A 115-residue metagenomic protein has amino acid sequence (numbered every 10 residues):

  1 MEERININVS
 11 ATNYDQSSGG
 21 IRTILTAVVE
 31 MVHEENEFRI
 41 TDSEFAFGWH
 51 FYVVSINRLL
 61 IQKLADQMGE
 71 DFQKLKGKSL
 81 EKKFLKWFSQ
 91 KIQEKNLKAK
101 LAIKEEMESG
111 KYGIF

Functional and structural regions predicted by a protein language model:
M1-S17: Short glycine-/aliphatic-rich beta-strand segments at the starts of folded cytosolic domains
N8-T12, T41, S55-N57, A102-K104: A structural detector for beta-sheet-dominated domains
Y14-F38: Short amphipathic alpha-helix segments
R22-A27, Q62-L85: Extended Gly/Ser/Thr-rich low-complexity repeat segments, especially those forming or decorating extracellular
E30-R39, I92-K100: Structural alpha-beta junctions
E34-L75: Short, intrinsically disordered low-complexity segments
E37-F45, I103-I114: Short amphipathic beta-strand and strand-loop transition segments with alternating hydrophobic
F72-Y112: Conserved short beta-strand edge segments in small beta-sheet-based binding/regulatory domains
